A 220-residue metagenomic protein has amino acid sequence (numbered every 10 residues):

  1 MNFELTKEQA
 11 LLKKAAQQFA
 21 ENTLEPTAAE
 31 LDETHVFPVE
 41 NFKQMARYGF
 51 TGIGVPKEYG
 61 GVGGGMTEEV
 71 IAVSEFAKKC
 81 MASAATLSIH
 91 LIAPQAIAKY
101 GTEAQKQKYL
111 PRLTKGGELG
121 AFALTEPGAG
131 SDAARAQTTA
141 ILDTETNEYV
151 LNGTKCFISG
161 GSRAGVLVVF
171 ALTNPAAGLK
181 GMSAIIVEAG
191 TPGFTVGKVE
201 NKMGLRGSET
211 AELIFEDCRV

Functional and structural regions predicted by a protein language model:
M1-L87, Q107-K108, R112-K115: Amphipathic, small/basic residue-rich leader segments at the start of a protein or domain
G63-A72, L110, D132-A136, E188 (+2 more regions): Structural signature of FAD isoalloxazine-binding scaffolds in flavoprotein oxidoreductases
M81, A85-A104, G130, L142-E145: N-terminal glycine-rich flavin-associated loop
G116-L124: A short, Trp-centered hydrophobic/proline-enriched beta-strand micro-motif
A129-G130, C156-G161, L205: Glycine-rich phosphate/pyrophosphate-binding beta-alpha loops
D132-N152: Cytochrome P450 C-terminal beta-domain/meander region
R135-Q137, G190-R219: Flexible, small-/acidic-enriched active-site or ligand-binding loops
E148-V196: A short core secondary-structure module
